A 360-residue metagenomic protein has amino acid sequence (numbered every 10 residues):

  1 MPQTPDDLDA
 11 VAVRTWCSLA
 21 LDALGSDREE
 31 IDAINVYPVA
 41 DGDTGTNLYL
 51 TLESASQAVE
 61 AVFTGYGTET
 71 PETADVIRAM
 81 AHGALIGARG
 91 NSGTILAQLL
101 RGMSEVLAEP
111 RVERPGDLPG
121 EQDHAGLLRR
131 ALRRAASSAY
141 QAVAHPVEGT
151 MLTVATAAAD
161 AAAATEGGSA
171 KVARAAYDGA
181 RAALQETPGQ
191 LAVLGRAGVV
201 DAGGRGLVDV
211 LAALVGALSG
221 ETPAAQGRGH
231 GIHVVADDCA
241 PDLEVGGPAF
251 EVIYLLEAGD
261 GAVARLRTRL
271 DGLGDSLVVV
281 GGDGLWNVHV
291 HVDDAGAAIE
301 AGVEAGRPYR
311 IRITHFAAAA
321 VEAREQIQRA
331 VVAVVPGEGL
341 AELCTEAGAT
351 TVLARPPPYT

Functional and structural regions predicted by a protein language model:
M1-T360: N-terminal loops that bind phosphate or other acidic moieties and the adjacent beta-alpha structural core
